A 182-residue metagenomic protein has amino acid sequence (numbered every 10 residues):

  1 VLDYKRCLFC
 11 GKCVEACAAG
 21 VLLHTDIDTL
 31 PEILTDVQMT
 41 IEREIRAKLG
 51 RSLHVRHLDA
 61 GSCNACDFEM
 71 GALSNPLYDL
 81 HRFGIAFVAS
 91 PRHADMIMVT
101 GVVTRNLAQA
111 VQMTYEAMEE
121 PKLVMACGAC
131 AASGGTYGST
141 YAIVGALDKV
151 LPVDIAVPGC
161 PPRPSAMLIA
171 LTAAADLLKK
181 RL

Functional and structural regions predicted by a protein language model:
V1-L30: Iron-sulfur cluster-binding cysteine motifs and their immediate structural context in ferredoxin-like electron-transfer
L2, H24, H57, A126-C127 (+1 more regions): General beta-strand structural signal in soluble alpha/beta enzymes
C7-C13, C17, C63-C66, C130 (+1 more regions): Disulfide-bonded cysteines in secreted/extracellular proteins and peptides
G20, K48, A174-R181: Change "in soluble alpha/beta enzymes" to "in soluble alpha/beta proteins
T35-L73: N-terminal, charge-rich interaction modules
F68-M70, G84-I169: Cofactor-cradling patches in redox/metallo enzymes
Y78-F83: Short gly/ser/thr-rich secondary-structure transition/capping motifs
